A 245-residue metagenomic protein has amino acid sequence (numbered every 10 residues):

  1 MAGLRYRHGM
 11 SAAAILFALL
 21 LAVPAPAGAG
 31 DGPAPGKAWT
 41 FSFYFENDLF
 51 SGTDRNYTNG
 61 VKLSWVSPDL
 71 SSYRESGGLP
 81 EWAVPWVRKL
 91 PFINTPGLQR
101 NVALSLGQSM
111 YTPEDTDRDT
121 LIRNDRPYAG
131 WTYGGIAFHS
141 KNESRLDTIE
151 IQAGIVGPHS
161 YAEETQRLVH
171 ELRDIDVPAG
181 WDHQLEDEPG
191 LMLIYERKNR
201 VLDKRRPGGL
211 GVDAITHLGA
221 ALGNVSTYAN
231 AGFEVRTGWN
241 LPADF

Functional and structural regions predicted by a protein language model:
M1, P68-Y73, R200-L202, G238: Short regulatory "switch" loops immediately downstream of catalytic or recognition motifs within protein catalytic
M1-H8: N-terminal secretory signal peptides that target proteins for export/translocation
S11-V23: Bacterial N-terminal signal peptides
A27-K37, R74-G97: Outer-membrane beta-barrel biogenesis signature
A29-Y73, N101-T116: Short glycine/proline- and aromatic-enriched beta-strand/turn motifs that initiate or cap beta-hairpins
T40-L49, E75, L210-L222: Transmembrane beta-strand segments that form the barrel wall of outer-membrane beta-barrel proteins
S72-S76, S144-L146: Short acidic, Gly/Pro-enriched loop/turn segments at secondary-structure junctions
W86-F245: Outer-membrane pore/translocation modules
